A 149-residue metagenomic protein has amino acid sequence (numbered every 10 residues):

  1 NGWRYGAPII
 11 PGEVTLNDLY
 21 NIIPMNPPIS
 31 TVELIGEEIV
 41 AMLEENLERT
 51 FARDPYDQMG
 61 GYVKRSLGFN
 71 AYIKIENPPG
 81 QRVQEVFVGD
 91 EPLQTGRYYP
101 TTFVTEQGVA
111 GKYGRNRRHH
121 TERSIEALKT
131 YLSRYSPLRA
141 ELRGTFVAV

Functional and structural regions predicted by a protein language model:
N1-V149: Catalytic centers of hydrolytic enzymes
